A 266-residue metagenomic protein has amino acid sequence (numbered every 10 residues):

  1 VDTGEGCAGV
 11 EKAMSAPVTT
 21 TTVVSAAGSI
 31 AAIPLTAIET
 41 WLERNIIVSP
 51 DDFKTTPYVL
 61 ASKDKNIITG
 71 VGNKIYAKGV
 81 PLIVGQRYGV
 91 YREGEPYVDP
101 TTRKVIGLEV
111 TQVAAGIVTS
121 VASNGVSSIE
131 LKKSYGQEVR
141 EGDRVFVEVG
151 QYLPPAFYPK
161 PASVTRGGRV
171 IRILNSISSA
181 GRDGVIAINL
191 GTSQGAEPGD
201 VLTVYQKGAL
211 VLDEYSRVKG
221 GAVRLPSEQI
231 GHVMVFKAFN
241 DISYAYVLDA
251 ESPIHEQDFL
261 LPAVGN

Functional and structural regions predicted by a protein language model:
V1-N266: Surface-exposed, polar/charged interaction patches used for macromolecular assembly or partner binding
